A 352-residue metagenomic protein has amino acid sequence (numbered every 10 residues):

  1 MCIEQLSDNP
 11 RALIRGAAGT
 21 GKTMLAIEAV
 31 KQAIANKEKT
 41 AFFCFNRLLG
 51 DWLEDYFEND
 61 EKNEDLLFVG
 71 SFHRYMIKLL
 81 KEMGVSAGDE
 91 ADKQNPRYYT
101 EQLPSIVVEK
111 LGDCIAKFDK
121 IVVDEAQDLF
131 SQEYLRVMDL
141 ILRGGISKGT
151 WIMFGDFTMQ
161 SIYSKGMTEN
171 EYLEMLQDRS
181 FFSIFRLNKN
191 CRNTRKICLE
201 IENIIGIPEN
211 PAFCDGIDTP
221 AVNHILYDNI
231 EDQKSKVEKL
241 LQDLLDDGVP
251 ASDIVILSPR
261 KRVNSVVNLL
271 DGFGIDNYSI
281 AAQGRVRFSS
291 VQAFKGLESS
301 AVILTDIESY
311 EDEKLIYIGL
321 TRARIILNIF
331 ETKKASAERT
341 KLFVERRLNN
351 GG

Functional and structural regions predicted by a protein language model:
E4, D8, L13-E64, F72-K81 (+2 more regions): Conserved helicase motor core of SF1/SF2 NTP-dependent helicases
M76-Y99: Conserved P-loop NTPase mechanochemical-coupling segment
G88, D92, I115, Y227-Q233: Short N-terminal signal/transit or membrane-insertion segments and the immediately adjacent low-complexity/disordered
Q94-D119: Mid-core helix/loop region of P-loop NTP-binding domains shared across ATPases and GTPases
